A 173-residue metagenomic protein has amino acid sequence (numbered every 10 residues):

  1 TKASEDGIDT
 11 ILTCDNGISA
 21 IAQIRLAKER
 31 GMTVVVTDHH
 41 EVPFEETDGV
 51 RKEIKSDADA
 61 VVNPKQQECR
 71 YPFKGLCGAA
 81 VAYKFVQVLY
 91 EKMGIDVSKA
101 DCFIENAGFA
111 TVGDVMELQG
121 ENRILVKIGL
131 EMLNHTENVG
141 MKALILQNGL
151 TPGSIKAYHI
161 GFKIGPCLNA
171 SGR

Functional and structural regions predicted by a protein language model:
T1-R173: Replace "Mg2+/Mn2+-dependent" with "divalent metal-dependent
